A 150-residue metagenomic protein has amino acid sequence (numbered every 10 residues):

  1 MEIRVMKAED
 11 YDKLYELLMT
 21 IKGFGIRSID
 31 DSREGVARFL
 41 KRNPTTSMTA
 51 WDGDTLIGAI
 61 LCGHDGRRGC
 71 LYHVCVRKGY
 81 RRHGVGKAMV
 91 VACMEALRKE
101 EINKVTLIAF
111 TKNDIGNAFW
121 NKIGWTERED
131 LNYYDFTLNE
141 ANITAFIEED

Functional and structural regions predicted by a protein language model:
M1-L14: A short beta-loop-alpha structural element at the N-terminal edge of CoA-dependent acyl/N-acetyltransferase catalytic
A37-T49, C70: A short helix-loop-beta-strand connector motif used in the catalytic cores of GNAT acetyltransferases and, in some
T49, T55-G63, C70-C75: Conserved beta-strand in the GNAT
G63-Y72, R81, R128-L131: A conserved beta-turn-beta hairpin within the catalytic core of GNAT-like acetyltransferases that forms part
V74-R81, A109-F110: A short, internal acetyl-CoA/4′-phosphopantetheine-binding micro-motif in the GNAT/acyltransferase core
R82-E95, K122: Conserved acetyl-CoA-binding loop-helix of GNAT-fold acetyltransferases
K87-A88, T111-D130: Conserved active-site alpha-helix within GNAT-family acetyltransferase domains
L97-A109: Conserved GNAT acetyl-CoA-binding A-motif
